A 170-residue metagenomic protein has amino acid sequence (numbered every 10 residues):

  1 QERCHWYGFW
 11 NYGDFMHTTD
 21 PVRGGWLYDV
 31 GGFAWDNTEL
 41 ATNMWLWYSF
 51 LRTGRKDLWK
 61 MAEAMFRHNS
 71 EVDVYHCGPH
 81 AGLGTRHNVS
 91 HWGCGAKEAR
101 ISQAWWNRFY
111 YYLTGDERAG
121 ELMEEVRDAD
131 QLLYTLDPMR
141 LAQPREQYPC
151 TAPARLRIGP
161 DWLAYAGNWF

Functional and structural regions predicted by a protein language model:
Q1-F170: Catalytic cores of extracellular degradative/oxidative enzymes
